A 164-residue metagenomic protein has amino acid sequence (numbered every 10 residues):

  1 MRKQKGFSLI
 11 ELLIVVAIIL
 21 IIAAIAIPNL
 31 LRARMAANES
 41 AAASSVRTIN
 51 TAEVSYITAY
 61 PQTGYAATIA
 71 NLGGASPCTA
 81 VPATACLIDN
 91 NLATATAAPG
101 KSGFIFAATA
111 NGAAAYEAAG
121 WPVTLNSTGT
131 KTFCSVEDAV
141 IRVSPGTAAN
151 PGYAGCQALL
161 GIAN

Functional and structural regions predicted by a protein language model:
R2-L30: N-terminal single-pass transmembrane signal-anchor helix
A24, E39, S55: Functionally critical, cavity-lining and gating residues within the transmembrane helices of 12-TM secondary
A26, A33, E53: Conserved alpha-helical elements of the SDR catalytic core
N29-V46: Aliphatic-rich helix starts adjacent to a transmembrane/signal segment
T51-K131, S135-D138, P145, A158-N164: Extracellular/periplasmic head regions of type IV pilus-like filament subunits
T147-P151: A short acidic/small-residue loop/turn micro-motif
